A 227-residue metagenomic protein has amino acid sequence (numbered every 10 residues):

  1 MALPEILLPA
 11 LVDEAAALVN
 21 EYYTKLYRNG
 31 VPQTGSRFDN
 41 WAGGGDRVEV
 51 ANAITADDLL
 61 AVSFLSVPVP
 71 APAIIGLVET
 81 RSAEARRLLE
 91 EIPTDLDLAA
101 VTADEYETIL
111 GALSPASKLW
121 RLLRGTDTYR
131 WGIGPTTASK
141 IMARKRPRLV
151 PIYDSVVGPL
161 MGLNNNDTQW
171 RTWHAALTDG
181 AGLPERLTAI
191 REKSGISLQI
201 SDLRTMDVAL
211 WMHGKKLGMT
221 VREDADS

Functional and structural regions predicted by a protein language model:
M1-Y129, R148-S227: An N-terminal alpha-helical hairpin/helix-loop-helix interaction module that forms a charged, gly/pro-flexible surface
S139-R144: Contiguous, well-ordered alpha-helical segments that form the cores/surfaces of helical PPI scaffolds
